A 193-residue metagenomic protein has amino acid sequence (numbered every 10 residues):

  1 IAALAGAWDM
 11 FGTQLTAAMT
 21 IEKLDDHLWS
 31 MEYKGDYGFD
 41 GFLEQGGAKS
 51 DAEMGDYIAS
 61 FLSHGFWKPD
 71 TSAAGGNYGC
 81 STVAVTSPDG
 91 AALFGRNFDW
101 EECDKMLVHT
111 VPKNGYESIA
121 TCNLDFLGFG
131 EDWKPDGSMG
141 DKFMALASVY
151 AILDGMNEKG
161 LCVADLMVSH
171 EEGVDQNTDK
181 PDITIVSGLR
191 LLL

Functional and structural regions predicted by a protein language model:
A3-L193: N-terminal mature-domain region immediately after signal-peptide cleavage in secreted/organellar precursors
